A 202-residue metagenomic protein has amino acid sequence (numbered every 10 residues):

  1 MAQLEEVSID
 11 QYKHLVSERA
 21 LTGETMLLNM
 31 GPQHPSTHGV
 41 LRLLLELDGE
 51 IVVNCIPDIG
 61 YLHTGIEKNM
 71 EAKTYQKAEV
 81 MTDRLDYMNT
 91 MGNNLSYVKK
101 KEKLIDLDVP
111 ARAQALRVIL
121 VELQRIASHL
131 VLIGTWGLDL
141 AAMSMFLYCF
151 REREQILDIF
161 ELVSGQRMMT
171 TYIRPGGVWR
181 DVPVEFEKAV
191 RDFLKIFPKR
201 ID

Functional and structural regions predicted by a protein language model:
M1-R42, E46-D202: Active-site bordering "gate/hinge" segments that shape substrate access to catalytic or cofactor-binding pockets
